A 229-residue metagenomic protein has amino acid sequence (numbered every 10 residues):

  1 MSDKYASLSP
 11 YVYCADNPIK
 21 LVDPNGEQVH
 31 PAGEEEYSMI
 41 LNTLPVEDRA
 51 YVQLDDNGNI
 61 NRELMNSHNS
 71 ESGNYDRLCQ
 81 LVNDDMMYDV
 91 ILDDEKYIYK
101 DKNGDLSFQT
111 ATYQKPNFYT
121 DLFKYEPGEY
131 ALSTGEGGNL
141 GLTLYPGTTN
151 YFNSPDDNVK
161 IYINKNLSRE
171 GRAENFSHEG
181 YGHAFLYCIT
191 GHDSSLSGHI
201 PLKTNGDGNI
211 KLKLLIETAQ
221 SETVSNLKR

Functional and structural regions predicted by a protein language model:
M1-V52: Short turn/helix-capping motifs enriched in Asx and small/polar residues
N17, N175, E179-A184, C188: Catalytic glutamate of the conserved HExxH
E34-M39, N59-N61, N226-R229: Sec-dependent signal peptide cleavage junction
E36-I40, R172, F176-S177: Stable alpha-helical elements in mature extracytoplasmic
L41, C79-N83, L92, I216 (+2 more regions): Residue-level detector of alpha-helical secondary structure
P45-Q114, K124: Conserved small-residue motifs centered on glycine
L106-E174, L186-Y187: Active-site scaffold of zinc-dependent metalloenzymes
E170-E174, L186-K228: Post-HEXXH active-site segment of zinc metalloproteases
